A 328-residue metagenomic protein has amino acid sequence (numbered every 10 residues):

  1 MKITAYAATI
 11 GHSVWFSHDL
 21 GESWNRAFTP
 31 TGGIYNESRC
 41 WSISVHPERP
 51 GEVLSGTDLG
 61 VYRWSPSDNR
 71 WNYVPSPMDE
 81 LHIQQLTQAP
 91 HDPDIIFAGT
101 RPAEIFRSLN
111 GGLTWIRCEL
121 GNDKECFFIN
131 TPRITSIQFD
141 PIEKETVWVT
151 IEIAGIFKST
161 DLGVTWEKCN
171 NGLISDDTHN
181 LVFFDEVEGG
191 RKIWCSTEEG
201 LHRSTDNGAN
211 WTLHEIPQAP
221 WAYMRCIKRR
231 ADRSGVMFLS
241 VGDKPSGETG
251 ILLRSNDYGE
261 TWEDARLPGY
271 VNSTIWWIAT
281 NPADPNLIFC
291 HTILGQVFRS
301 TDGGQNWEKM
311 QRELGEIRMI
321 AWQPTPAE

Functional and structural regions predicted by a protein language model:
M1-E328: Extracellular glycan-interacting surfaces
